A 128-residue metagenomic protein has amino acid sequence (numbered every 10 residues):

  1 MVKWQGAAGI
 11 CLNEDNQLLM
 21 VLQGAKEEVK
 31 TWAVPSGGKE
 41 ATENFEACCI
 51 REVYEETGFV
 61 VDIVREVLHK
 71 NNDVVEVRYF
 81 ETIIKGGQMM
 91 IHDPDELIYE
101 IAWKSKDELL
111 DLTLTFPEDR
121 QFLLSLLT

Functional and structural regions predicted by a protein language model:
M1-L18: Conserved N-terminal beta-strand and adjoining loop/helix that marks the start of the Nudix/MutT-like hydrolase domain
N13-E55: Conserved Nudix-box catalytic region and its N-terminal flanking loop in Nudix hydrolases and closely related
K26, H69-V74, D95-E96: A short beta-turn/loop motif at secondary-structure boundaries
G37, R51, V64, K104-D107: Structural detector for helix-capping/boundary residues
F59-H69: A short coil-to-beta-strand element that immediately follows conserved catalytic motifs
K70-I91, A102-E108, F122-L127: Active-site-adjacent beta-strand/loop module that shapes the phosphate/pyrophosphate-binding cleft
M89-D95, D111-F116: Short, charged, solvent-exposed linker or helix-capping segments at domain edges/interfaces that act as flexible hinges
